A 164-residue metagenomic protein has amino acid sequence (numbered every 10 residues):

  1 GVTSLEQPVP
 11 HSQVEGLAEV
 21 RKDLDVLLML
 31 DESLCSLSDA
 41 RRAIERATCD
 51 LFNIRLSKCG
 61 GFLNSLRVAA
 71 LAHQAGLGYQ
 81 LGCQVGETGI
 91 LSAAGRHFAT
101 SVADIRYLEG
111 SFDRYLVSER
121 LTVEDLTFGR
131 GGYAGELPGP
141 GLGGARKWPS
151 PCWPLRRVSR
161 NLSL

Functional and structural regions predicted by a protein language model:
G1: Phosphate/pyrophosphate-binding loops at sites that engage ATP/ADP/AMP, CoA/4′-phosphopantetheine, polyphosphate
P8: Active-site-adjacent "lid" and substrate-binding segments of diverse enzymatic cores
S12-M29, L34-Y133: Shared catalytic-loop signature of beta/alpha-barrel
Y115-L164: C-terminal extensions of enzymes
